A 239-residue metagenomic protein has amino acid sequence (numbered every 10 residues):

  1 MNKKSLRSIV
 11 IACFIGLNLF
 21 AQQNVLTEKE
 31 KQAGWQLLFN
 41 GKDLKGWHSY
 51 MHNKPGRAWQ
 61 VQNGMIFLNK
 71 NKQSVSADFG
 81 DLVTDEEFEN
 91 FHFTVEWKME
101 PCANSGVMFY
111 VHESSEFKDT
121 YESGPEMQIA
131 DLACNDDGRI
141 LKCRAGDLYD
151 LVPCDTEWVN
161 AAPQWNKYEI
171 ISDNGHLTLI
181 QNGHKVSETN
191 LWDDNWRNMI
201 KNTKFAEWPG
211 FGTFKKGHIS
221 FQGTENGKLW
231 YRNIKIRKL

Functional and structural regions predicted by a protein language model:
M1-N24: Bacterial Sec-dependent N-terminal signal peptides
Q22-L239: Carbohydrate-interacting regions of secretory-pathway proteins
